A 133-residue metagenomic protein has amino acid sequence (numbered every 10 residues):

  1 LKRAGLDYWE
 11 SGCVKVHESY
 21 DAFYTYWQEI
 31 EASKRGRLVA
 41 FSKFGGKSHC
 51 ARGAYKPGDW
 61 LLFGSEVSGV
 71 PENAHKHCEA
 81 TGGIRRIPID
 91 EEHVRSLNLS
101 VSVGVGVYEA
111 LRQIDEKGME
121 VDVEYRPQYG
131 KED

Functional and structural regions predicted by a protein language model:
K2-D133: Post-transcriptional modification and biogenesis factors for structured RNAs of the translation apparatus
